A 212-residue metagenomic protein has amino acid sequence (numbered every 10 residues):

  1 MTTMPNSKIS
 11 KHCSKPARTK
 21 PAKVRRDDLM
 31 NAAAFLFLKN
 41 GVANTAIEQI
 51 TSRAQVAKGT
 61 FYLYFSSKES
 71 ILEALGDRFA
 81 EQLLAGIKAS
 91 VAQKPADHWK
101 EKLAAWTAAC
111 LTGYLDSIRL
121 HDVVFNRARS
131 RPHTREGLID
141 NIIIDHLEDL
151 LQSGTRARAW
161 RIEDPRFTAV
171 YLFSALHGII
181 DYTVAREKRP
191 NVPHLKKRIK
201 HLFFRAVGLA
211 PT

Functional and structural regions predicted by a protein language model:
M1-N40, T45-R53, S70-E73: Basic, helix-initiating cap at the start of DNA-binding domains
M1-P16, D97, T112, D145-A157 (+2 more regions): C-terminal peripheral helix-coil segments that are non-catalytic and often amphipathic
K23-N31, A43-N44, Q55, Y64-K88 (+3 more regions): An amphipathic alpha-helix adjacent to DNA-recognition modules
G59: Key DNA-contact positions within bacterial/archaeal DNA-binding proteins
A74, K88-D116, A169-L172, K196 (+1 more regions): Hydrophobic alpha-helical connector segments
E81-A85, G113, P132-A157, R166-V170: Amphipathic alpha-helical packing segments from all-alpha helical-bundle domains
E101, L111-H133, D181-A185: Amphipathic alpha-helical segments used for helix-helix packing
H121-F125, H133, I162-E163, V192 (+1 more regions): Short, hydrophobic secondary-structure boundary micro-motifs
